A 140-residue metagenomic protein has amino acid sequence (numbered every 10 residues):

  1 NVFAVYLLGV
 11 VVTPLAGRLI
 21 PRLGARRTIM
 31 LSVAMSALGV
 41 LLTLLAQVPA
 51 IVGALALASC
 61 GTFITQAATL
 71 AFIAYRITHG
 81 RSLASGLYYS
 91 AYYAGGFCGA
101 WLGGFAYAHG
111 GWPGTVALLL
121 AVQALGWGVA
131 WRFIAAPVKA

Functional and structural regions predicted by a protein language model:
N1-V5, L55, A84, Y88 (+1 more regions): Hydrophobic positions within alpha-helical transmembrane segments of Major Facilitator Superfamily-type secondary
F3-L8, Y93-A94: Short hydrophobic/small-residue motifs within alpha-helical transmembrane segments of multi-pass transporter-like
V10-V11, L41, F97-C98: Hydrophobic/small/kink-forming positions within alpha-helical transmembrane segments of polytopic membrane proteins
V12-A25, Y107: Helix-to-loop junctions at the C-terminal end of transmembrane segments in multipass secondary transporters
R26-T69: C-terminal transmembrane helical hairpin of 12-TM major facilitator-type secondary transporters
Y75-W112, L119: A late C-terminal transmembrane helix in Major Facilitator Superfamily
V116-R132: Symmetry-related core transmembrane helices of the 12-TM Major Facilitator Superfamily/SLC fold
R132-A140: Intrinsic disorder in cytosolic terminal tails and internal cytosolic loops of multi-pass membrane transporters
